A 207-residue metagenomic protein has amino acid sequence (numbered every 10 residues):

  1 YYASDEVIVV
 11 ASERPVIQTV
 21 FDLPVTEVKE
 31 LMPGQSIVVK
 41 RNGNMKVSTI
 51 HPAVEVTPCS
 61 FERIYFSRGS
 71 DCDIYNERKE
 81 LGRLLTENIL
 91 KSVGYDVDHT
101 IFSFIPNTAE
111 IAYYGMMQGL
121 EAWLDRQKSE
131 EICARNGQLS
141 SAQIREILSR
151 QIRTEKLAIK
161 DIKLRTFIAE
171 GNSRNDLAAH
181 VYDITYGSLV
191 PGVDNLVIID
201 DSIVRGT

Functional and structural regions predicted by a protein language model:
Y1-L189: N-terminal segments that mediate ammonia production and transfer in glutamine-dependent amidotransferase systems
N195-T207: A phosphate-binding catalytic loop at a beta-strand-loop-alpha-helix junction that coordinates phosphoryl groups
